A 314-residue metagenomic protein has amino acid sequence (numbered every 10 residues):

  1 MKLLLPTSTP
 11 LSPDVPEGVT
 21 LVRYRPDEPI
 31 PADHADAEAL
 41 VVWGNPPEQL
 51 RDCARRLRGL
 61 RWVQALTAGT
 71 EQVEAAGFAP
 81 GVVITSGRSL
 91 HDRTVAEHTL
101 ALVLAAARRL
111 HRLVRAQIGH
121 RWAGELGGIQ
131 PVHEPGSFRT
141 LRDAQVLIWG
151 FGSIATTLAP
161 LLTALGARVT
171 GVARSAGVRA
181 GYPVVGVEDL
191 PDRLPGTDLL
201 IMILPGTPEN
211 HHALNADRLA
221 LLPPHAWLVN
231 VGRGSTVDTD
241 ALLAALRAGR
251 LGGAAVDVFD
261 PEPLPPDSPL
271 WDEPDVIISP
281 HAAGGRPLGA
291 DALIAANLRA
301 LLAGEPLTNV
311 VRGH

Functional and structural regions predicted by a protein language model:
M1-T85: An N-terminal-biased, well-structured beta-alpha scaffold segment characteristic of Rossmann-like dinucleotide-binding
L5, V146-I148: Hydrophobic Val/Ile/Leu positions in short beta-strands of Rossmann-like dinucleotide-binding domains
W43-G44, T67, M202-P205, V231-G232 (+1 more regions): Glycine-rich, N-terminal phosphate-binding loop of Rossmann-like dinucleotide-binding domains
V82, R88-Q145: Phosphate-binding beta-alpha-beta segment of Rossmann-like dinucleotide-binding domains, i.e., the NAD(P)
T85-S86, L90, T94, H98 (+2 more regions): C-terminal helix-to-coil terminal segments
I154: Hydrophobic/small residue at the entry helix of a nucleotide-binding pocket
A164-A180: NAD(P)-binding Rossmann-fold cofactor-contacting core
S175-P269: Rossmann-like adenosine-cofactor binding region
